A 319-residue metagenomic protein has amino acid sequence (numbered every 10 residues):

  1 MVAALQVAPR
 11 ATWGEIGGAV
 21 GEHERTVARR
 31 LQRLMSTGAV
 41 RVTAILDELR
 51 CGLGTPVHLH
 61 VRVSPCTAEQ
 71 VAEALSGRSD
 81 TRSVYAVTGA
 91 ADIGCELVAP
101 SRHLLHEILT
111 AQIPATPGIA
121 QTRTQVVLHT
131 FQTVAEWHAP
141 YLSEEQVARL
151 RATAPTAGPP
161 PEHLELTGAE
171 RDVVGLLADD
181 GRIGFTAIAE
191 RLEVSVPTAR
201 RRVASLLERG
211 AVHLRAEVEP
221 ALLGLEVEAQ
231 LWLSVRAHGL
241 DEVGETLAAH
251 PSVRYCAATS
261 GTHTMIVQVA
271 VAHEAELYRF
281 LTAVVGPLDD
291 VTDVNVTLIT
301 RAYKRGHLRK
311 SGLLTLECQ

Functional and structural regions predicted by a protein language model:
M1-Q319: A compositional/biophysical signature of low hydrophobicity enriched in polar/charged and small residues
